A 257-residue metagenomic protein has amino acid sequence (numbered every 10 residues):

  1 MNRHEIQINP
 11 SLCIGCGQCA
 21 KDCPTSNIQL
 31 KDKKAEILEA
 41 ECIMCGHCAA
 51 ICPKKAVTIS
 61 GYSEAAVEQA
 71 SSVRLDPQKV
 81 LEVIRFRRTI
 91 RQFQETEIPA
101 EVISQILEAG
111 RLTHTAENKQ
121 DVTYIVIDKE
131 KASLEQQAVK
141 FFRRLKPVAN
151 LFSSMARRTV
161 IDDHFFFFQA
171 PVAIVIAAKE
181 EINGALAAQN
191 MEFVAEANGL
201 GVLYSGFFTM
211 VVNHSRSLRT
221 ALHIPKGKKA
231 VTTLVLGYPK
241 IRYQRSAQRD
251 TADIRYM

Functional and structural regions predicted by a protein language model:
M1-M257: Acidic, surface-exposed loops and disordered segments
